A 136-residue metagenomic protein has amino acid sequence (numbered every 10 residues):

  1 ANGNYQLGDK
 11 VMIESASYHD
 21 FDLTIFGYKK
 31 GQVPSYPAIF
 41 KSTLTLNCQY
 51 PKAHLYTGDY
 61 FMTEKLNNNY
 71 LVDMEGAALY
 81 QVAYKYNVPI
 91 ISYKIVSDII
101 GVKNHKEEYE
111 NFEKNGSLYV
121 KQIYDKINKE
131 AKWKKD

Functional and structural regions predicted by a protein language model:
A1-D136: Glycine-rich phosphate- or other oxyanion-binding loops that anchor nucleotides, phosphorylated ligands
